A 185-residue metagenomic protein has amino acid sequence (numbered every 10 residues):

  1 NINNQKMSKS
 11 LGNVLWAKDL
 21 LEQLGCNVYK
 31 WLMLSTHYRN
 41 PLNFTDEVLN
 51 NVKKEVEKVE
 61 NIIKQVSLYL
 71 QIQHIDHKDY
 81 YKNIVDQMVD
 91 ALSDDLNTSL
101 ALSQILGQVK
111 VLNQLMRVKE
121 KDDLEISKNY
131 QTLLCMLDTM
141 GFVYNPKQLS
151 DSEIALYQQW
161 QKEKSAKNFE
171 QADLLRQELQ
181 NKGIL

Functional and structural regions predicted by a protein language model:
K6-L185: Structural preference for alpha-helix termini/caps and helix-kink/transition segments
